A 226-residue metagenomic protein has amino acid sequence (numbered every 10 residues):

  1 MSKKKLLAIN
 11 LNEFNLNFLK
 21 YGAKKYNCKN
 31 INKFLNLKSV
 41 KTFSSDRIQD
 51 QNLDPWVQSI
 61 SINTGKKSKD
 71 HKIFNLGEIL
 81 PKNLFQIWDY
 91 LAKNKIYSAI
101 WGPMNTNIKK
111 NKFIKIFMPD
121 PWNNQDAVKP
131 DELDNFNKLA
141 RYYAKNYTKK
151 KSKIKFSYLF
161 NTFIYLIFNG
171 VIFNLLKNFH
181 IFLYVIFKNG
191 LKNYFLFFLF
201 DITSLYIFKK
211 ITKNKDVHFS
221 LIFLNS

Functional and structural regions predicted by a protein language model:
M1-K4, K29-N32, I154, L159: Glycosyltransferase catalytic domains, chiefly GT-A lineage
S2, P55, K213-K215: Extracellular/periplasmic catalytic domains that process cell-envelope and extracellular macromolecules
K3-L19, F34, I62, L91 (+1 more regions): Beta-strand elements within well-structured catalytic alpha/beta cores of enzymes that handle phosphate/sulfate esters
L11-F14, S45-Q49, P103-T106, N225: An acidic- and aromatic-residue-enriched active-site/binding cleft used to recognize and process polar
N15, N27-N30, N83, I87: Short phosphate-engaging motifs
L19-V57, Y97-W101: Short, structured active-site-proximal loop/turn typified by the sulfatase FGly-forming signature C/S-X-P-X-R
W56-S59, W88: Tryptophan-centered motif/residue detector
T64-S226: His/Asp/Glu-rich, glycine-adjacent segments that coordinate divalent cations and/or stabilize oxyanion chemistry on
